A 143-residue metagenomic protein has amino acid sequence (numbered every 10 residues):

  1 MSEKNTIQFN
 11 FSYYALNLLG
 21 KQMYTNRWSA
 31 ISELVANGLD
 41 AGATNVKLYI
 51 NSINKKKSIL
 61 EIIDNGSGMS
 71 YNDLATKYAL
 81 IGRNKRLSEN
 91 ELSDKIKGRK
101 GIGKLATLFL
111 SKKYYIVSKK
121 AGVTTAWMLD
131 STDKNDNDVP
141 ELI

Functional and structural regions predicted by a protein language model:
M1-I143: GHKL (Bergerat-fold) ATPase N-terminal catalytic module, capturing the glycine-rich phosphate-binding loop and acidic
